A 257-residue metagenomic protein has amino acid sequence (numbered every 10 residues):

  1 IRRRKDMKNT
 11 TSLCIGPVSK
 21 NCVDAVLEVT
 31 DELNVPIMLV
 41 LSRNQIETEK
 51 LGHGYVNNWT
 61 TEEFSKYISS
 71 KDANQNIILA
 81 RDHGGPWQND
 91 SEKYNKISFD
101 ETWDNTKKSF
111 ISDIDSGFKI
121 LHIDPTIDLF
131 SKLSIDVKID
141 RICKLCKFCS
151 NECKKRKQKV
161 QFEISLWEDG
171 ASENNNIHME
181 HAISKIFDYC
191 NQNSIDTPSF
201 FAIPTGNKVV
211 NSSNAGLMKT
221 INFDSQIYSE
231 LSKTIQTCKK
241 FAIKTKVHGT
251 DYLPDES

Functional and structural regions predicted by a protein language model:
I1-R4, L41-S42, D124-P125, K157-F162 (+1 more regions): Short amphipathic alpha-helical segments, especially helix-boundary/capping motifs
I1-R81, Q88, N95-D104, S109-F110 (+2 more regions): Alpha/beta catalytic barrel-like cores
C14, K107, I111-I114, K119 (+2 more regions): Active-site capping/gating regions of soluble enzymes
S19-N21, R43-Q45, H83-W87, P125-L129 (+3 more regions): Active-site-proximal loop/turn and secondary-structure-junction residues that shape catalytic pockets, frequently
N34-P36, N74, K157-Q161, P198: Short secondary-structure junction motifs
M38-L39, L121-I123, T245-K246: Short hydrophobic alpha-helical runs that function as membrane-insertion/retention elements
H83-S91, L121-K132, K155-F162, A171-N176: Aromatic-lined carbohydrate-binding surfaces of glycoside hydrolases
S98-D104, I127-I139: Membrane-interface helix-loop-helix junctions at boundaries between adjacent transmembrane segments
